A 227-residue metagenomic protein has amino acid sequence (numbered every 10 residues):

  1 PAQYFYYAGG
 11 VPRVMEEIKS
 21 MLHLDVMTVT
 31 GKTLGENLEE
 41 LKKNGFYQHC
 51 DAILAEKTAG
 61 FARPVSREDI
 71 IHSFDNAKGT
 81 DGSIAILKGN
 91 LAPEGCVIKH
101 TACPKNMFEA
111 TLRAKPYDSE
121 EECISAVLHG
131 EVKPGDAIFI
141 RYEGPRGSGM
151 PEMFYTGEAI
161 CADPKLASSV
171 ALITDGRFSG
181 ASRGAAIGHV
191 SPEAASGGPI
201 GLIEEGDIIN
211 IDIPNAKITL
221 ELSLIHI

Functional and structural regions predicted by a protein language model:
P1-E193, G198-L224: Catalytic or ion-coupling anion/metal-binding cores of large enzyme and transporter domains
